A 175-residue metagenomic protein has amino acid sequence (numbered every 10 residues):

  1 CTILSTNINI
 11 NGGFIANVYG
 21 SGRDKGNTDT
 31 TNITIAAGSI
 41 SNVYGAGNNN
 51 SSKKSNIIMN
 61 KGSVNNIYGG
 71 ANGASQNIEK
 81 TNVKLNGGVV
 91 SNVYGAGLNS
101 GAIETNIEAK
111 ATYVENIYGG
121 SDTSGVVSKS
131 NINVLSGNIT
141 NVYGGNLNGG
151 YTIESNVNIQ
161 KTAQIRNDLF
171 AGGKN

Functional and structural regions predicted by a protein language model:
C1-N17, R23-N42, N48-N66, N72-N92 (+4 more regions): Surface-exposed loop/turn motifs in large extracellular/passenger domains
